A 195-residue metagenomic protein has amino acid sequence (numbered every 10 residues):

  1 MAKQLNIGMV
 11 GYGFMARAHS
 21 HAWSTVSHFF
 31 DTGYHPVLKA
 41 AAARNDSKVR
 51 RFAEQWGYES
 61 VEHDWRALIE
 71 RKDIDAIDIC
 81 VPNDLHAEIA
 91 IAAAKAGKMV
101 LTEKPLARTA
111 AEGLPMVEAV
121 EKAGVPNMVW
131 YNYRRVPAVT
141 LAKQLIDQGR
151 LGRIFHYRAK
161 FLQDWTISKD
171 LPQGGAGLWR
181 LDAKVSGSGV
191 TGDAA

Functional and structural regions predicted by a protein language model:
M1-W56: N-terminal Rossmann-like dinucleotide-binding module
K3-L5, V125, F155: Nucleotide donor/acceptor-binding cores
Y12, A16, I69-I77: A broad helix-preferring feature
L38, Y58, I74-I77, L151-I154: Local beta-strand N-terminus motif with an aromatic residue
E59-D64: Conserved SAM-binding strand-loop segment of SAM-dependent methyltransferases
A76, P82-R134, G149: Beta-strand-loop-alpha-helix segment that lines the small-molecule cofactor/substrate pocket of alpha/beta enzymes
Y133-A195: Predominantly a Rossmann-like dinucleotide-binding segment in NAD(P)-dependent oxidoreductases
